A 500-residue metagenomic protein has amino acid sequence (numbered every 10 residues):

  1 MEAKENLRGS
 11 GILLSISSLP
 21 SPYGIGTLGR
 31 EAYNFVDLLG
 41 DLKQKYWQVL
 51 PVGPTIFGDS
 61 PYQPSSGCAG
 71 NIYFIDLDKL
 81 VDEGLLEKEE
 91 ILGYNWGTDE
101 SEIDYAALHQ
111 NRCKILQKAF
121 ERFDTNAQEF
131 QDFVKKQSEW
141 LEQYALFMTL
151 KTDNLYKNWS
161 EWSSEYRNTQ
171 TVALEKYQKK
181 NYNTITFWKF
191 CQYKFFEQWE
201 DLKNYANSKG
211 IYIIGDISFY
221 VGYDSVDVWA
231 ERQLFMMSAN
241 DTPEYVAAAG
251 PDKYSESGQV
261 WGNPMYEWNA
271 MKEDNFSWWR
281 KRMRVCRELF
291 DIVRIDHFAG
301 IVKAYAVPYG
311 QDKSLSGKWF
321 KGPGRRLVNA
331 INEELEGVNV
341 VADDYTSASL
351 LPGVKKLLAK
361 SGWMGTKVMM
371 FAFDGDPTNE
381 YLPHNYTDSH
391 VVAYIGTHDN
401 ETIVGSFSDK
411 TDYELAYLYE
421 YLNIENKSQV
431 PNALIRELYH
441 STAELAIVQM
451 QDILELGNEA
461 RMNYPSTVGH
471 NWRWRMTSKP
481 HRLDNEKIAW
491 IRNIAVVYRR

Functional and structural regions predicted by a protein language model:
A3-R8, S15, S21, D59-F196 (+3 more regions): Alpha-amylase-like alpha-glycosidases and glucanotransferases acting on alpha-linked glucans and related
G11, S15-V36: N-terminal catalytic cores of NTP/NDP-binding nucleotidyl/phosphoryl-transfer enzymes
R30-T55, L289-F290: Catalytic domains of carbohydrate-active enzymes, especially glycoside hydrolases
D41, Y166, W474, V496-R500: Domain-scale activation on soluble regions of proteins
L50, Y212-I214, S218, I292 (+1 more regions): Outer-envelope exported proteins of Gram-negative bacteria
W188-V221: Conserved, well-ordered alpha-helix/loop/beta-strand core segments that scaffold catalytic motifs
T477-R500: Terminal-tail/helix-coil boundary detector
